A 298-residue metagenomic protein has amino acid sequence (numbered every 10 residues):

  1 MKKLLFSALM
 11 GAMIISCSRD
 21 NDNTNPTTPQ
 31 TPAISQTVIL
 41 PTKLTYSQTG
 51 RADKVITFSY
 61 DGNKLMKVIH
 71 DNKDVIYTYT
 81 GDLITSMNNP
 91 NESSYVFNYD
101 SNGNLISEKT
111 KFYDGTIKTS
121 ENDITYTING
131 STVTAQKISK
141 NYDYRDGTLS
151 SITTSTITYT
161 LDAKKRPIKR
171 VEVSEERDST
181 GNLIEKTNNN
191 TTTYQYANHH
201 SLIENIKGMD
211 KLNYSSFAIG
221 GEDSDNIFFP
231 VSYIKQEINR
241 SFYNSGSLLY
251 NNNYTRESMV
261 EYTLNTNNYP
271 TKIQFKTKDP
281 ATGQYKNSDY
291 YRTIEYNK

Functional and structural regions predicted by a protein language model:
K2-A8: Sec-dependent signal peptide recognition, specifically the positively charged N-region followed immediately by
G11-A12: Repetitive helical segments and hydrophobic/amphipathic motifs
I15-S16: C-terminal motif of bacterial Sec signal peptides marking the signal peptidase cleavage site
D20-K298: Buried hydrophobic residues that stabilize the cores of well-folded domains
